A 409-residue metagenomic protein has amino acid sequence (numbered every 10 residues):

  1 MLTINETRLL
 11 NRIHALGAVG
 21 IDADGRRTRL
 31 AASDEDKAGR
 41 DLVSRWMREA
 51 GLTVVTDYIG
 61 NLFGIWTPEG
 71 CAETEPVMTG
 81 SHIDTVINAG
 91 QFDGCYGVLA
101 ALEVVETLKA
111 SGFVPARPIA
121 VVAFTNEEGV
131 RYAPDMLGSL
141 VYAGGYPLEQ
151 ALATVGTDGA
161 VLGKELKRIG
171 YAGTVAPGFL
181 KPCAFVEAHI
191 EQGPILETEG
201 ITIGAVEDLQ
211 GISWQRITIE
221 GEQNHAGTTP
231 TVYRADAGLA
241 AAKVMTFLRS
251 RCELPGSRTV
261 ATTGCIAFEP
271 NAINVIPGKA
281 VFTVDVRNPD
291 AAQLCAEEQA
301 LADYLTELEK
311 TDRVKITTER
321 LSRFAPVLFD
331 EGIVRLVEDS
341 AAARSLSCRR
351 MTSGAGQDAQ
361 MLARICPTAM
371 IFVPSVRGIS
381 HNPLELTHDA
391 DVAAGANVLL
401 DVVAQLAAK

Functional and structural regions predicted by a protein language model:
T3-A89: Acidic/His- and Gly-rich active-site-bordering loop/insert found across diverse amide/peptide-bond hydrolases
L9-D22, G80-S81, C348-V398, L406: Zn-dependent metallopeptidase/amidohydrolase metal-coordination segment
R29-A31, T262-N271, T283-D290, K315-V334 (+1 more regions): A short beta-alpha structural unit
D57, V114-P118, G173-P177, T228 (+4 more regions): Flexible, glycine/charged-enriched surface loops at secondary-structure junctions
G60, I83-T85, I119-V130, Q192 (+4 more regions): Acidic, glycine-rich active-site loops and adjacent beta-strand->loop/helix elements that engage anionic groups
T79, N88-E128, S213-I219, H225-R251 (+3 more regions): Alpha-helical metal-binding/catalytic segments enriched in His/Glu/Asp
E127, R131-A291: Midchain, well-structured core segments that form catalytic/ion-binding scaffolds
E207, H225, T229-P255, A300-L301 (+1 more regions): His/Asp/Glu-rich mid-to-C-terminal helical/loop segments that flank catalytic regions of hydrolases
